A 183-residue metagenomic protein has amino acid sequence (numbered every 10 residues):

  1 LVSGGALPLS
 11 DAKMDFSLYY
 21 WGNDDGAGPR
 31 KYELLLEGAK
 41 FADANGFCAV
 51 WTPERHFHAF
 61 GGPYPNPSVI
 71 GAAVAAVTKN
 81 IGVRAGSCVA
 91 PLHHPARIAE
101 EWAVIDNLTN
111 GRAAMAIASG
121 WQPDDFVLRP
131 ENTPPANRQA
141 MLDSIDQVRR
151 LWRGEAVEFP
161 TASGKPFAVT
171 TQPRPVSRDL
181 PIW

Functional and structural regions predicted by a protein language model:
V2-V77, I81-R84, L180: N-terminal beta1-alpha1-beta2 module of alpha/beta enzyme domains
G5-A12, R97-W183: Internal, glycine-rich beta/alpha segment that forms the wall or movable "lid" of small-molecule/cofactor binding
W21-N23, R55, C88-A90, A118-Q122: Active-site beta-loop-alpha junctions enriched in small/polar residues
A27-K31, P63, H94, T133-M141: Residue-level preference for long, well-ordered alpha-helices that form the structural scaffold of enzyme catalytic
R30-L34, P91-V104: Glycine-rich anion/phosphate-binding loops
S87-C88, I182: Glycine-rich beta-to-alpha transition loops that act as phosphate-gripper elements at the mouths of alpha/beta enzyme
